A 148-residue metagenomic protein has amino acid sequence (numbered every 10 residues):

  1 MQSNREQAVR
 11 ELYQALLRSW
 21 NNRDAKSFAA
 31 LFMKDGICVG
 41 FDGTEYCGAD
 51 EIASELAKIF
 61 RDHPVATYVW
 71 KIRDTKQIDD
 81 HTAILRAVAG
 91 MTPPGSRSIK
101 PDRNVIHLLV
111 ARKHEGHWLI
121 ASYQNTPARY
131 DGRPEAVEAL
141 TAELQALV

Functional and structural regions predicted by a protein language model:
M1-K34, E138-V148: Short, low-complexity N-terminal intrinsically disordered segments enriched in polar/charged residues
E6, A25-H81, A87: A solvent-exposed, acidic/Ser-Thr-rich amphipathic alpha-helical stretch
C38-V39, T82-P93, V110, Y123: Short, well-ordered beta-strand segments in beta-rich or mixed alpha/beta enzyme and ligand-binding folds
Y68-W70, R86, P101-H107: Short, surface-exposed coil-to-beta transition loops
K71-I78, N125-A128, L140-E143: Glycine-rich beta-strand-turn "strand-cap" elements at beta-sheet edges
M91-P101: Short, cysteine-centered beta-strand-loop-beta hairpins and adjacent loop/turn segments enriched in charged/polar
N104-E135: Short beta-strand edge/turn micro-motifs at domain boundaries
